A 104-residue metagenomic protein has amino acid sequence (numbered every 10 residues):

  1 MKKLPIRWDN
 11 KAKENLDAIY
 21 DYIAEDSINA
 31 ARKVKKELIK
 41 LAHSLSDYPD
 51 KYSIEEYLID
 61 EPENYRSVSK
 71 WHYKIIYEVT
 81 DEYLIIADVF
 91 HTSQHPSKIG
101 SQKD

Functional and structural regions predicted by a protein language model:
M1-E61: Basic, Lys/Arg-enriched alpha-helical interface segments
S53, L58, R66-S69, H91: Generic, ordered loop/turn and secondary-structure boundary motif
E63, K70-K74, E78-D104: Enriched for short, Lys/Arg-rich terminal
